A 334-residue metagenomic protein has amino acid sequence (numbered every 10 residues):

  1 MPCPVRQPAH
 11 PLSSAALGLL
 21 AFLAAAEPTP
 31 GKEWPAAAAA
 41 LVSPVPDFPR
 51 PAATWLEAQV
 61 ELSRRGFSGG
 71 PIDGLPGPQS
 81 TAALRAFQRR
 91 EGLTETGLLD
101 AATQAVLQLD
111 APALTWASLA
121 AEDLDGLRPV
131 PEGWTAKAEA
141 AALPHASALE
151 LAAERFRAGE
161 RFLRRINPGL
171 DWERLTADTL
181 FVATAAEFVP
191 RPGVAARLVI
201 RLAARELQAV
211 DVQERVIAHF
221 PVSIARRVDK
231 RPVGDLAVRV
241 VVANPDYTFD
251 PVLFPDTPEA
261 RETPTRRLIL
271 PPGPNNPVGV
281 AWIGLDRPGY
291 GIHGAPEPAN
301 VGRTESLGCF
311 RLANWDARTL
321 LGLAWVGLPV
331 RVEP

Functional and structural regions predicted by a protein language model:
C3-A15: Bacterial N-terminal signal peptides that target proteins for export
S14-F22: Bacterial N-terminal signal peptides
P49-A82, A86, A121-R157: Primarily a LysM-type cell-wall glycan-binding module
W55, Q59, T81, R85 (+11 more regions): Extracytoplasmic/secreted envelope proteins and their assembly/folding machinery, especially bacterial periplasmic
E57, Q79, A102, P112-L114 (+10 more regions): Extracytoplasmic
P78-A82, A86-L124, F162-R197: Extracellular LysM carbohydrate-binding repeats and other cell-envelope/extracellular binding modules
G159, D171, T176, L180 (+1 more regions): Cell wall/extracellular polymer interaction/catalysis modules
E259-P334: Exported/periplasmic cell-wall-interacting domains
